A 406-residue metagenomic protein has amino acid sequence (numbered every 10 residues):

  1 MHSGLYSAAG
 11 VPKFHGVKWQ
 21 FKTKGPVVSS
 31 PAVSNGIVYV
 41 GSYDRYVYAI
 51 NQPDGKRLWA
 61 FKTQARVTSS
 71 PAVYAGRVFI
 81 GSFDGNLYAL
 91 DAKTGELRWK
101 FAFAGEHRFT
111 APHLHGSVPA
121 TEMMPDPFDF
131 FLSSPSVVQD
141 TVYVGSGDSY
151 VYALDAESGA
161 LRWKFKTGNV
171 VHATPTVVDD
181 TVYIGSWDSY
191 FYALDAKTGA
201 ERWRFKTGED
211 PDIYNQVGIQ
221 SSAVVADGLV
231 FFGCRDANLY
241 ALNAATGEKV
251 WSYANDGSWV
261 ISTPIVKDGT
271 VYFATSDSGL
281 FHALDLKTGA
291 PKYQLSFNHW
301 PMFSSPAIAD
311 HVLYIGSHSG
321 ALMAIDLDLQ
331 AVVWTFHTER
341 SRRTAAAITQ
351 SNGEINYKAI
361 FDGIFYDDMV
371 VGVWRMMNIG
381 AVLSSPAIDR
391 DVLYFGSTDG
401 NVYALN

Functional and structural regions predicted by a protein language model:
H2, P12-F14, K18-A32, R57-Y74 (+11 more regions): Extracytoplasmic beta-rich repeat domains
Y43-R45, I50-Q52: Beta-propeller domains
N51-D54, D91-T94, D155-G159, D195-G199 (+4 more regions): Short loop/turn segments that connect beta-strands within beta-propeller blades
M377-N406: Blade-level signature of beta-propeller repeat domains, shared across WD40, Kelch, NHL, RCC1 and BNR/Asp-box propellers
